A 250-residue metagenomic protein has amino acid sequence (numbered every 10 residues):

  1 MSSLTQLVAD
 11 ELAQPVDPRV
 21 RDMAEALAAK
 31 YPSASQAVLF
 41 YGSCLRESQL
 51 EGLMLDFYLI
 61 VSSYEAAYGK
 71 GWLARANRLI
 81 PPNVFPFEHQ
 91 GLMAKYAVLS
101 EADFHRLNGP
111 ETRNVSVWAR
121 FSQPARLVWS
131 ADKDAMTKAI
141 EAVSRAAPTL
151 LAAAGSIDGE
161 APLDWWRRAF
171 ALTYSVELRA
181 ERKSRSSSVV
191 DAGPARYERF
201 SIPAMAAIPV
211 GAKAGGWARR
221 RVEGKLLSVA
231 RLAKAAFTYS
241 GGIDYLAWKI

Functional and structural regions predicted by a protein language model:
M1-K30, A34, L39, L45-E51 (+1 more regions): Catalytic core of pol beta-like nucleotidyltransferases
L55: Change "...and in nucleic-acid phosphodiester-cleaving endonucleases..." to "...and in nucleic-acid processing enzymes
Y58-I60: Short hydrophobic/aromatic beta-strand micro-patches that form the beta-sheet surface supporting nucleotide- or nucleic
